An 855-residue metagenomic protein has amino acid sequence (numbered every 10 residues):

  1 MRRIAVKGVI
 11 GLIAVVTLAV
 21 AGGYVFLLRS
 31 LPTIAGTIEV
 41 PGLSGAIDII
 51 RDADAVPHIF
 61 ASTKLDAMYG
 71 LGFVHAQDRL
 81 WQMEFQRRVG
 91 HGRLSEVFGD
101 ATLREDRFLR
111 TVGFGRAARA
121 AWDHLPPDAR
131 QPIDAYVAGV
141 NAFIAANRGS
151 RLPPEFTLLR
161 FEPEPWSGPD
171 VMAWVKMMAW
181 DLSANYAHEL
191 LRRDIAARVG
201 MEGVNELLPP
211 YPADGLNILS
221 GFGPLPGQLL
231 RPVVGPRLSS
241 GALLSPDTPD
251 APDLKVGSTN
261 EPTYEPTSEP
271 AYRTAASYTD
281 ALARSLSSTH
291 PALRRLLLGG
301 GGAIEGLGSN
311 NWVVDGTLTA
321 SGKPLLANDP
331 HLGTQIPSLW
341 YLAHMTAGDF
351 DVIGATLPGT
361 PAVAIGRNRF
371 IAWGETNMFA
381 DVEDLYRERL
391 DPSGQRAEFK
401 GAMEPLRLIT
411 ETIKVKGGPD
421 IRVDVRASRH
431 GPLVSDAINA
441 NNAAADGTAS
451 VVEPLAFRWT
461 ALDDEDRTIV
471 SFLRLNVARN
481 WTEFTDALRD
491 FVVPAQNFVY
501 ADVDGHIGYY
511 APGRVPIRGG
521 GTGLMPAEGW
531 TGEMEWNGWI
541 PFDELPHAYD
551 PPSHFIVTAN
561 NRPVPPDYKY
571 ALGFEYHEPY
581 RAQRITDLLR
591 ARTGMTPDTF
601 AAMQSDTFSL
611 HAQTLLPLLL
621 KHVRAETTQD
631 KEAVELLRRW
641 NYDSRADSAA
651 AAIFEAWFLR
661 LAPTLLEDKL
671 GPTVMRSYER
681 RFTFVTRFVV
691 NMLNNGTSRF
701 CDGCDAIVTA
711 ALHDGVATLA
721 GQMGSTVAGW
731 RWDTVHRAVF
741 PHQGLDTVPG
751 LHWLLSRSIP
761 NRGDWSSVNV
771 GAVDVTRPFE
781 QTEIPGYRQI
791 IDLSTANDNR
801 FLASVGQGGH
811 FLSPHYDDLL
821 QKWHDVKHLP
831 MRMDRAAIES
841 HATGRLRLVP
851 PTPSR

Functional and structural regions predicted by a protein language model:
M1-T17: N-terminal Sec-pathway targeting helices
K7, G22-D250, Y264-L325, P330 (+2 more regions): Substrate-recognition/specificity elements adjacent to catalytic centers across diverse enzyme folds
D66-F98, G374-D424, E533-R581, R592 (+1 more regions): Gly/Pro-rich active-site capping loops and adjacent beta-alpha segments that organize cofactor/substrate pockets
A67-G70, F108, A117-R130, R458 (+5 more regions): Second-shell loop/turn segments in exported
G90, F114, A118, A129-G139 (+8 more regions): Stable alpha-helical elements in mature extracytoplasmic
I304-G306, I336, M345-A362, G366-I371 (+1 more regions): Glycine- and hydrophobic-rich flexible loops that cap the catalytic core of alpha/beta enzyme folds
V434-S435, N439, G447, E453 (+6 more regions): Hydrophobic alpha-helical segments
A571, E575-K631, V708, D714-R855: Terminal end segments
